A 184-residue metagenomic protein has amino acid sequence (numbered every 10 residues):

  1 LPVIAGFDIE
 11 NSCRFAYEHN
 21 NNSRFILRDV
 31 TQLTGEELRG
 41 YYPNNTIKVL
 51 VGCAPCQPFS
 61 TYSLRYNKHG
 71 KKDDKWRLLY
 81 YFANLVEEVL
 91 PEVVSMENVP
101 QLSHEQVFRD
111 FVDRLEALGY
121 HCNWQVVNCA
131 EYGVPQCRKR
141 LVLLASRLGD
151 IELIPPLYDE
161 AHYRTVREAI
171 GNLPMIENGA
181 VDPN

Functional and structural regions predicted by a protein language model:
V3-I4: Short beta-strand element of Class I
F7, N20-N21, N98: Asparagine-centered polar/low-complexity signal
E10: Conserved SAM/SAH-binding beta-strand->alpha-helix loop
C13-A16, G133-P135: A short beta-to-alpha transition loop/helix N-cap that caps and shapes the active-site region
R14-N44: S-adenosyl-L-methionine
E36-T46, Q57-N184: Class I S-adenosyl-L-methionine
L50: Hydrophobic beta-strand segment of the Class I
